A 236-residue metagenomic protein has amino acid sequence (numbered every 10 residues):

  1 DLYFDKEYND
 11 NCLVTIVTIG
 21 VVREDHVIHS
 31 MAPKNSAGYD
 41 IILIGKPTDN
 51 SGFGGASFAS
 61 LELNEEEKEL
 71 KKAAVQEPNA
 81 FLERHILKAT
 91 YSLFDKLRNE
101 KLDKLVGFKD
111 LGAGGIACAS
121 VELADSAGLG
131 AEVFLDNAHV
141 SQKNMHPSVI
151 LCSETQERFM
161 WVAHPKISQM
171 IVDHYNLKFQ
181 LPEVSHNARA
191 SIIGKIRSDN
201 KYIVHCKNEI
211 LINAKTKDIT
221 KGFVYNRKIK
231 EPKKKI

Functional and structural regions predicted by a protein language model:
D1-I236: Glycine/proline-enriched, intrinsically flexible loops and inter-domain linkers
